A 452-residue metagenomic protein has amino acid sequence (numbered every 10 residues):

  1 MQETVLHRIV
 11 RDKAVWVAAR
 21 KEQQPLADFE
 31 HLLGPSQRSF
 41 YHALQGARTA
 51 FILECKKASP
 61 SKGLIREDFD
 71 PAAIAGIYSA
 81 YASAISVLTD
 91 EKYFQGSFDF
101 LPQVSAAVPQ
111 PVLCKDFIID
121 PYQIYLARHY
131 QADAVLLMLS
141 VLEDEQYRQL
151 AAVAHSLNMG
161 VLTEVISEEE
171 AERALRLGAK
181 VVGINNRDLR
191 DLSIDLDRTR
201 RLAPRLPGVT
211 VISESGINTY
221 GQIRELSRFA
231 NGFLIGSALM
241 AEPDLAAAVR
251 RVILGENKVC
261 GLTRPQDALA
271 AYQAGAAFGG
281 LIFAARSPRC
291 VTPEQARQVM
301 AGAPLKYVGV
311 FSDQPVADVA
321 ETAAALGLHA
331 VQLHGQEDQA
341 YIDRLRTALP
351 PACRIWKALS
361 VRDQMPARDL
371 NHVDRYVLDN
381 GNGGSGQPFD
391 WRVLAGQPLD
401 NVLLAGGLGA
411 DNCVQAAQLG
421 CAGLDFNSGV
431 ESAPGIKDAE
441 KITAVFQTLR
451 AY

Functional and structural regions predicted by a protein language model:
M1-D68: An N-cap/entry alpha-helix motif that binds or orients negatively charged groups
I9, L53, Y78, I85 (+14 more regions): Conserved, mostly hydrophobic/aromatic
F51-C55, I85-V87, V112-K115, V135-L137 (+12 more regions): Hydrophobic faces of well-ordered beta-strands that scaffold small-molecule active sites in alpha/beta enzyme cores
K62-H155, M159-L162, E170-R173, T199-L202 (+2 more regions): N-terminal active-site wall of soluble small-molecule enzyme domains
I119-Q131, S167-L177, T199, S213-I235 (+7 more regions): Catalytic cores of alpha/beta
L126-E145, G183-S193, F229-V252, A276-P288 (+3 more regions): Glycine-rich phosphate-binding active-site loops on the catalytic face of alpha/beta enzymes
A179-E256, Y376-V414, A422-D425: Active-site/ligand-binding-proximal alpha/beta "capping" segment
L196-L206, S227, L239-C260, P293-G302 (+3 more regions): C-terminal helical cap(s) of enzyme catalytic domains, especially alpha/beta-barrels
